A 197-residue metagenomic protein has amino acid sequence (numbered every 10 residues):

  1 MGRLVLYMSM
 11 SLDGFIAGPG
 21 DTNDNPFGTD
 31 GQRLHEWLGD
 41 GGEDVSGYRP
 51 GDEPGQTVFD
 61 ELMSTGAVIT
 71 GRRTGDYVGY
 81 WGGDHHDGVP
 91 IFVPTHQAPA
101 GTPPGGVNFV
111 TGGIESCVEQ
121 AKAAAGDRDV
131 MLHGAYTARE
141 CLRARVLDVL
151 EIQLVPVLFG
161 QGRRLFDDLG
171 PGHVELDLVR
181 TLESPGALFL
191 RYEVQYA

Functional and structural regions predicted by a protein language model:
M1-A144, V157-A197: Portal/gating segments that form or line small-molecule/metal binding sites
V149, L154, Q161: Active-site histidine-anchored catalytic micro-motif
